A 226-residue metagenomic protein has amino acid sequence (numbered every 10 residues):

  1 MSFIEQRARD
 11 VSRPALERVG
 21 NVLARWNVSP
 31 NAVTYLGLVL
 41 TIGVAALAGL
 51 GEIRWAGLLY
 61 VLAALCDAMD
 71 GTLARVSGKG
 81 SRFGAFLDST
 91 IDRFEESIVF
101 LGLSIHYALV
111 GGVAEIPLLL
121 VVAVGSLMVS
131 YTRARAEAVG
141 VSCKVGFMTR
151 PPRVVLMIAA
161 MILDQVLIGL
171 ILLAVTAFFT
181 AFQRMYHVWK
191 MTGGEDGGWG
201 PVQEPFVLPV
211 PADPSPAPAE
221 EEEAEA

Functional and structural regions predicted by a protein language model:
M1-G20, T90-A226: A feature for the membrane-embedded catalytic helix bundles of lipid/isoprenoid biosynthetic enzymes
E17-S29: Cytosolic juxtamembrane amphipathic/interface segments immediately preceding and feeding into a transmembrane helix
N27-V28, G51, G140: Membrane-helix interface residues
A32-F83, V113-V124, V166-V175: Membrane-embedded alpha-helical segments that form the functional core of polytopic membrane enzymes, especially those
G84-S89: Membrane-interface alpha-helices at helix entry/exit sites of multi-pass transporters
